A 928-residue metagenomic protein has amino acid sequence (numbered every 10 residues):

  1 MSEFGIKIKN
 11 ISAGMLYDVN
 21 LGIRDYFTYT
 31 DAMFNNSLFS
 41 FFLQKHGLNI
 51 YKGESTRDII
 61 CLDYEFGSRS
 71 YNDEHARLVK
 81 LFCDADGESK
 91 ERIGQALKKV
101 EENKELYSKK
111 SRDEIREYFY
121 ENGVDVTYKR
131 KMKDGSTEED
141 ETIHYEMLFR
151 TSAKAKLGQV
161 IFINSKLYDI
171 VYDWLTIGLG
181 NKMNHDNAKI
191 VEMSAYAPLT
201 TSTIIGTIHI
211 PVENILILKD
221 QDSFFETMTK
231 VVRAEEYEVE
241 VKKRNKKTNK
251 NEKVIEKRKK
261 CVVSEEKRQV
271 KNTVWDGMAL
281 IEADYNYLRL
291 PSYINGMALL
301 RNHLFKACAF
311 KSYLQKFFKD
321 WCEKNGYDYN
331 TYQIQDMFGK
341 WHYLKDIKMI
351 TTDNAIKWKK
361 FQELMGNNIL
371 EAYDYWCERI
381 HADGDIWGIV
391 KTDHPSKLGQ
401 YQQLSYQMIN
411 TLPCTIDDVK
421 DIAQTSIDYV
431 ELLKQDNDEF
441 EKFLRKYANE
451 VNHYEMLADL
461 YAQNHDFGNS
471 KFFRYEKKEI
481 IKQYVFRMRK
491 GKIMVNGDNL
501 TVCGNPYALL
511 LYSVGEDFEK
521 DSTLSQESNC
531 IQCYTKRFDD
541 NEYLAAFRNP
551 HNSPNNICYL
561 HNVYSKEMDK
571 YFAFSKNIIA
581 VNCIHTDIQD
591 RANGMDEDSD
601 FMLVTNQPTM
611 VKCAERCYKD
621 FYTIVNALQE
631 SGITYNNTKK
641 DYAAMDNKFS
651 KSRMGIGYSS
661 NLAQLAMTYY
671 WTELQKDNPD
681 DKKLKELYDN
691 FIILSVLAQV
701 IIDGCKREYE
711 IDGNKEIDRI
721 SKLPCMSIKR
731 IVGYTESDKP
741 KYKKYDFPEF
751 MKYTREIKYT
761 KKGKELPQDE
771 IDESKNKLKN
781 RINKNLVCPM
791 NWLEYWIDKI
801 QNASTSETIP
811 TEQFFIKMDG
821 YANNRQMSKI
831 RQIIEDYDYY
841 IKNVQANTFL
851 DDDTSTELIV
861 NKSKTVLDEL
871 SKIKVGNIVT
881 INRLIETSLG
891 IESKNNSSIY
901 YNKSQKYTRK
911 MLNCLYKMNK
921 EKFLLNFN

Functional and structural regions predicted by a protein language model:
M1-A592, M610-K612, E630-N928: Conserved small-residue
R591, V604-D620: Short active-site loop/helix that positions an aromatic residue
F601: Duplex nucleic acid-engaging cores and interfaces of nucleic-acid transaction enzymes
C617-N637: Short, conserved aromatic-histidine micro-motifs
